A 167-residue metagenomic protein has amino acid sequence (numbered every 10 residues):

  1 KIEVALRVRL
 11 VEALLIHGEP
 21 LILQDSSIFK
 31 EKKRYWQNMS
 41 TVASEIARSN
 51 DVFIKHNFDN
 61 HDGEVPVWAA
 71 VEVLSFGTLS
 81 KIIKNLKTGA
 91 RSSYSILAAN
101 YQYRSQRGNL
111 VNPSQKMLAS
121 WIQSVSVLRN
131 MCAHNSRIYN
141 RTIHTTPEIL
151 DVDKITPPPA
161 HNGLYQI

Functional and structural regions predicted by a protein language model:
K1-I167: Long, contiguous internal "core" modules enriched in hydrophobic/ aromatic residues
